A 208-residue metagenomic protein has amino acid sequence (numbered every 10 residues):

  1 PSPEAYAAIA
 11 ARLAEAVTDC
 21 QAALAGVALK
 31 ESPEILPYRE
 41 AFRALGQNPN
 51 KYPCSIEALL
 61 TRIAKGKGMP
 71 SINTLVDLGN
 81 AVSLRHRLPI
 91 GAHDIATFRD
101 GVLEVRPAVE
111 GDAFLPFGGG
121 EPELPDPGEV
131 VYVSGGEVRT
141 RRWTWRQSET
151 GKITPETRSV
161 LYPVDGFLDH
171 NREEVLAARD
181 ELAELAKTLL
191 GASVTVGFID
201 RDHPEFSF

Functional and structural regions predicted by a protein language model:
P1-F208: Phosphate-rich ligand and nucleic-acid binding surfaces
